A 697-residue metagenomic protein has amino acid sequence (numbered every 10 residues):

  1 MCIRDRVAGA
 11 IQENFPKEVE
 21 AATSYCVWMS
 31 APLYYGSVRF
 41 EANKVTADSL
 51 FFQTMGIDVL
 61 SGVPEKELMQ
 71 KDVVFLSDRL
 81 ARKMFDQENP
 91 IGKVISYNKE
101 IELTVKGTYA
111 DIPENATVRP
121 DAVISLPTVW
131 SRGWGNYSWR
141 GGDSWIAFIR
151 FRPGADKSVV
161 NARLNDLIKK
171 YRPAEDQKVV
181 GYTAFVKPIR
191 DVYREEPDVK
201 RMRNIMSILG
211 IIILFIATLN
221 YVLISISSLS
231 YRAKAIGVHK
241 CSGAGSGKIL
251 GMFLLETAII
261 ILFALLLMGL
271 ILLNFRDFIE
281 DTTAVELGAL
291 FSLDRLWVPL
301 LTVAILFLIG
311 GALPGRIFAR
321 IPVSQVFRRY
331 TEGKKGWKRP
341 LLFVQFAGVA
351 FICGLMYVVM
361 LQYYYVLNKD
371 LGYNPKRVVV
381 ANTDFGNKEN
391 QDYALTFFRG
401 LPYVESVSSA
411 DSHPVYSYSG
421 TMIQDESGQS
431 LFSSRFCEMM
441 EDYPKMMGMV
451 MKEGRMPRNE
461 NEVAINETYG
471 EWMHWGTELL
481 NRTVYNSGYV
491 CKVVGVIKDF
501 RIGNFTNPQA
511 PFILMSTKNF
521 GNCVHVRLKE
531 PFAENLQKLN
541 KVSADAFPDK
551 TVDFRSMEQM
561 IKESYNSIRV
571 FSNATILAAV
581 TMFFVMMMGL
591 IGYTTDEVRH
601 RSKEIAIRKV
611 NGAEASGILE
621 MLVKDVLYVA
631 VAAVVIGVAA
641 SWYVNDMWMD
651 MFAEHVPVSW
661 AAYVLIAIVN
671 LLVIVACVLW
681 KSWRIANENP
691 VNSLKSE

Functional and structural regions predicted by a protein language model:
M1-I3: Short, small-residue-biased leader/transition segments that mark boundaries at the very start of proteins
F15-V19, D58, V118, L290 (+4 more regions): Membrane-proximal juxtamembrane linkers immediately C-terminal to transmembrane helices
D48-L60, V74-D198, T396, G400-E563: Mid-to-C-terminal secondary-structure elements that act as membrane-proximal/extracytoplasmic interface segments
N165-I212, Y231, G245-S246, F275-V298 (+5 more regions): Membrane-helix entry/capping segments
K169-K170, T257-R320, F351, L361 (+1 more regions): Small-residue-rich transmembrane alpha-helices
V199-K234, I261-L262, L266, W337-Q362 (+4 more regions): Hydrophobic alpha-helical transmembrane segments of multi-pass inner-membrane transport and secretion
L219-I260, R320-T331, M588-L627, N687-S696: Intracellular coupling helices
R316-A347: N-terminal Sec/SRP start-transfer signal
